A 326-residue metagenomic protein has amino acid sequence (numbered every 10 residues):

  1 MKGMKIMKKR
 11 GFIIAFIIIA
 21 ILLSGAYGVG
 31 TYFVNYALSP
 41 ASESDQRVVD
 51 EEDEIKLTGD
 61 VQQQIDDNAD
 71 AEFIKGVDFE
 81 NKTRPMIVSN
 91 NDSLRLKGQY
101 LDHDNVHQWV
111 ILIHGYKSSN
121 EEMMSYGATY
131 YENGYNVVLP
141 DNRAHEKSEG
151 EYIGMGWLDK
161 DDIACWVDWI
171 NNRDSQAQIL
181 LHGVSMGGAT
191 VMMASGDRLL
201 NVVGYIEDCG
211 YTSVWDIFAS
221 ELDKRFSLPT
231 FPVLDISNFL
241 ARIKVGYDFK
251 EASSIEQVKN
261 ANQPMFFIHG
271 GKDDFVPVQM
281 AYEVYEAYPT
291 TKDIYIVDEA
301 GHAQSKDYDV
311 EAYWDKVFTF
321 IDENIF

Functional and structural regions predicted by a protein language model:
G3-D67: N-terminal membrane-anchoring alpha-helices
Q64-N105: N-terminal cap/lid segment of alpha/beta-hydrolase-fold proteins
Y116-T129, N142: The serine-hydrolase catalytic nucleophile loop
E122, I153-D174: Alpha/beta-hydrolase active-site loop
T129-E149: Conserved alpha/beta-hydrolase
M193-Y247: Hydrolase active-site cap/lid region
N260-N262, F267-H269, D273: Short beta-strand/loop motif that positions the catalytic acidic residue of the alpha/beta-hydrolase fold
Y308-F326: Catalytic active-site module of serine/aspartate enzymes centered on a nucleophile-bearing elbow/loop
